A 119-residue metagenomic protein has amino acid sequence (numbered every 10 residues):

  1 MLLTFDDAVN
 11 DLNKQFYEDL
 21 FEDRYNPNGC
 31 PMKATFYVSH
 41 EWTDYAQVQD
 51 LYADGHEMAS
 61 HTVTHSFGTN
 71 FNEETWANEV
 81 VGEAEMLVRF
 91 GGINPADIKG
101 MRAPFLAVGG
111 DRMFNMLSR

Functional and structural regions predicted by a protein language model:
M1-E57, T64-F67, E74-S118: Active-site beta->alpha N-cap acidic-glycine motif
